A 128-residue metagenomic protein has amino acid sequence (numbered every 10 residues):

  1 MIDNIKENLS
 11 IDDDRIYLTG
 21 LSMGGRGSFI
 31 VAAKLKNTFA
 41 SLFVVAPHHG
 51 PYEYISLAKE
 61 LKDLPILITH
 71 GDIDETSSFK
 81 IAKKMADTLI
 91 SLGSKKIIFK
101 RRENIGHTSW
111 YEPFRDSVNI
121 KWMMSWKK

Functional and structural regions predicted by a protein language model:
M1-M23: Gly/Ser-rich "nucleophile elbow"/oxyanion-hole loop immediately N-terminal to the catalytic nucleophile in hydrolases
L18-G20, V45, T69: Short beta-strand immediately N-terminal to the catalytic nucleophile in serine-hydrolase-like folds
S22, H48, D72: Residue-level signal for short, function-critical loop segments
G25-K36: Short glycine-enriched nucleophile-adjacent loop and the immediately C-terminal alpha-helix near the catalytic center
R26-S28, A46-K59, K84: Alpha-helical scaffolding within the catalytic cores of extracellular/periplasmic polymer-degrading hydrolases
N37-H49: A conserved short beta-strand
L61-I66: Short, proline-enriched alpha-helix->beta-strand connector loops that line the catalytic pocket of alpha/beta-hydrolase
T69, E75-K128: C-terminal catalytic histidine-bearing segment of alpha/beta-hydrolase fold enzymes
